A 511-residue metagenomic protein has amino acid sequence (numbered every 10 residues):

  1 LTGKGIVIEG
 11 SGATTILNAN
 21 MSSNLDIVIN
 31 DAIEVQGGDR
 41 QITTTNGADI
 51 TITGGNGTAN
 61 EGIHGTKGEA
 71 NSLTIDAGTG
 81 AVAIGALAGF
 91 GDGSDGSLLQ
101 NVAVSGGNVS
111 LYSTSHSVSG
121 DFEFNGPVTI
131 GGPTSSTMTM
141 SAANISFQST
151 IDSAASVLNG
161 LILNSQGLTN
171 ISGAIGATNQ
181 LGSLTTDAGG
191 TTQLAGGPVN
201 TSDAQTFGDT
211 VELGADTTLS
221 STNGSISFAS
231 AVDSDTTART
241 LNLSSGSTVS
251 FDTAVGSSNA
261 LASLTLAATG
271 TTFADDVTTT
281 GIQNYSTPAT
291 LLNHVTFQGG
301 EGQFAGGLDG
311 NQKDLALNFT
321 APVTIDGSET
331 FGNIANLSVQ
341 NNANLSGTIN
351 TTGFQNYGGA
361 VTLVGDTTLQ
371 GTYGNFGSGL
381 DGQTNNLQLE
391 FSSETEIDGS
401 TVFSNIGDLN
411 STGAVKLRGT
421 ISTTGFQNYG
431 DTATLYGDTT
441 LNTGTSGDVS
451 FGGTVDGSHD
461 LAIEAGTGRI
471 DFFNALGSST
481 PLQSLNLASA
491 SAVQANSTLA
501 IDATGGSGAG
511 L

Functional and structural regions predicted by a protein language model:
L1-L511: Extracellular lectin-like interaction modules
